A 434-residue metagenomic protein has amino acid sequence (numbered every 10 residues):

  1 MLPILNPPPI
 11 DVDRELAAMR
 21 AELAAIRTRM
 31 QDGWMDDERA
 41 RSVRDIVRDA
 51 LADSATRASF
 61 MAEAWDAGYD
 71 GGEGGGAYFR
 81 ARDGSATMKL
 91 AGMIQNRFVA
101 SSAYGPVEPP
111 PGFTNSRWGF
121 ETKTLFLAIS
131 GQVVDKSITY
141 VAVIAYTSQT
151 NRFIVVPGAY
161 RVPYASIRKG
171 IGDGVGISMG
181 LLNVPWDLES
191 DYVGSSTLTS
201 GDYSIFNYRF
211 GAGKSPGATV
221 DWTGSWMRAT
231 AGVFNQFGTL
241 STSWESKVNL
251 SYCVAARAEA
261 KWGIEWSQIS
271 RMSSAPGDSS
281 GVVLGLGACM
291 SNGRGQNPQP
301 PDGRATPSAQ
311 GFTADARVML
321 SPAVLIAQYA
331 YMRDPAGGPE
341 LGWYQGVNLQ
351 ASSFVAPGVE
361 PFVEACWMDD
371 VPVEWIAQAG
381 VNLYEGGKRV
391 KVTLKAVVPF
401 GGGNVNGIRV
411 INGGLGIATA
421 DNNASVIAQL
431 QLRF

Functional and structural regions predicted by a protein language model:
M1-Q95, S102-V107, W266-I269, S425 (+2 more regions): N-terminal periplasmic/intermembrane-space "pro-region" immediately following the signal or transit peptide
D53, Q268-M272, V410-L415: Intrinsically disordered, low-complexity Ser/Thr- and acidic-rich flexible linkers and loops, especially at boundaries
A62, F113-T114, R152-F153, G170 (+2 more regions): Outer-membrane beta-barrel pore domains
E63-A67, A229, L284: Generic structural motif
G72-T239, K247-I264, M272, P276-S280 (+2 more regions): Outer membrane beta-barrel
